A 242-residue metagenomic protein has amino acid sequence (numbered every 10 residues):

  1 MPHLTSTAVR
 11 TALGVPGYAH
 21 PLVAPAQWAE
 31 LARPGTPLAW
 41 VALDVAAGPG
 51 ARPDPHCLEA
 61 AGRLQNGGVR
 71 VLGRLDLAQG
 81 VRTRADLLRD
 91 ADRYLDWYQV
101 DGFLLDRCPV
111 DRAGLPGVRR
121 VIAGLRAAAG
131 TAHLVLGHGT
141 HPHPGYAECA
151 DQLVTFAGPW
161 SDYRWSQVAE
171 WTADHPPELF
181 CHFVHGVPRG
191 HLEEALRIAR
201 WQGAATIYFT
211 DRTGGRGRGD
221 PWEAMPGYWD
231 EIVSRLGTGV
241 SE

Functional and structural regions predicted by a protein language model:
M1-E242: Glycan-processing catalytic domains of CAZymes
